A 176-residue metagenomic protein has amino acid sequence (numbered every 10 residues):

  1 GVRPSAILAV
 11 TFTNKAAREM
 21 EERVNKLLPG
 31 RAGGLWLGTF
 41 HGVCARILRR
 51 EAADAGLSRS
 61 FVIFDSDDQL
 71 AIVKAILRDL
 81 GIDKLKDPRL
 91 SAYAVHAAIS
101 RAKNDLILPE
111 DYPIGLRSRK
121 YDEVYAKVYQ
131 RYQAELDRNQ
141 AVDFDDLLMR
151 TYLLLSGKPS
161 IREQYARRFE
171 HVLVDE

Functional and structural regions predicted by a protein language model:
G1-H171: A basic/glycine-biased coupling hinge at the interface between accessory DNA-binding modules
L173-E176: Short, intrinsically disordered, charge-balanced linker/junction segments flanking boundaries in proteins
